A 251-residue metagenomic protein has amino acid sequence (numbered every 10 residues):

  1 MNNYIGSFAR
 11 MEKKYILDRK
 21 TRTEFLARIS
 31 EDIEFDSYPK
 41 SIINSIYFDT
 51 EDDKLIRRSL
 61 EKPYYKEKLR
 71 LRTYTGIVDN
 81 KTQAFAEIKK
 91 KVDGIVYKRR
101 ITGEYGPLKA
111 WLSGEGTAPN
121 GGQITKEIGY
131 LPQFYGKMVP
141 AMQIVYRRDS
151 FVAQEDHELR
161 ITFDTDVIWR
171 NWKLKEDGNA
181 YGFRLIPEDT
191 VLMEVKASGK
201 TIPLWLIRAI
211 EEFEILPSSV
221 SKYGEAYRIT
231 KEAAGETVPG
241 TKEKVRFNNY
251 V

Functional and structural regions predicted by a protein language model:
M1-V251: Phosphate-end processing signature that detects enzymes handling 5′-triphosphorylated RNA and polyphosphate
